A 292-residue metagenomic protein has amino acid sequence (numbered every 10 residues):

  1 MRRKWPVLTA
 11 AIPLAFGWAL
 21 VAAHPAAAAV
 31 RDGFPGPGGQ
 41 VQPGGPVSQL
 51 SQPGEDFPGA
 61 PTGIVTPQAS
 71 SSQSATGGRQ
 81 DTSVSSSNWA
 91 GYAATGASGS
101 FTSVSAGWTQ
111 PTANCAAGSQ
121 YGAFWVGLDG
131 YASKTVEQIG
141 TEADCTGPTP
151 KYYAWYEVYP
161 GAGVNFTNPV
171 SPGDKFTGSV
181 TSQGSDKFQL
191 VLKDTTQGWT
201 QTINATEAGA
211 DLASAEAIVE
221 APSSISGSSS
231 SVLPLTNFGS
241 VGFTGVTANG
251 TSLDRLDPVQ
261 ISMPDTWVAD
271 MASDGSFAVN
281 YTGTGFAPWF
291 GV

Functional and structural regions predicted by a protein language model:
M1-T9: Bacterial N-terminal signal peptides that target proteins for export
A10-F16: Hydrophobic helical h-region of N-terminal Sec-dependent signal peptides in bacterial secretory/periplasmic proteins
F16-D32: C-terminal region of N-terminal signal peptides and the immediate post-cleavage residues of exported proteins
A28-V292: Exposed, interaction-prone regions of secreted/extracellular proteins
